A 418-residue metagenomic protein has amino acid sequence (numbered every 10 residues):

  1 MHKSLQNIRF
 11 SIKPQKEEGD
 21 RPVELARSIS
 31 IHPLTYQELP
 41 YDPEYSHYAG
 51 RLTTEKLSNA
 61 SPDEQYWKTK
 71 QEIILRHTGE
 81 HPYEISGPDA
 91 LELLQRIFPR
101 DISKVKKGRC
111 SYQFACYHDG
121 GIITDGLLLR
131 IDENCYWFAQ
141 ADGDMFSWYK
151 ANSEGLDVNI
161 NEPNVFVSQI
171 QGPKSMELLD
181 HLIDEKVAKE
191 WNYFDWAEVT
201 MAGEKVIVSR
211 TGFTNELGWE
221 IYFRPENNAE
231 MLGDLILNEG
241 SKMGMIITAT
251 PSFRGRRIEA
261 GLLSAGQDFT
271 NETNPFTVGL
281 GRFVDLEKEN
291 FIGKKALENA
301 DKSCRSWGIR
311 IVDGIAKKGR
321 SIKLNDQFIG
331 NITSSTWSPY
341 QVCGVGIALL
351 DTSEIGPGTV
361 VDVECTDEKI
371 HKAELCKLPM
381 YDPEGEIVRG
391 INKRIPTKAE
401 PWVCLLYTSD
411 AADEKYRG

Functional and structural regions predicted by a protein language model:
H2-T69, L129-S409: Conserved, structured C-terminal
G79-H81: Low-complexity, highly charged intrinsically disordered N-terminal segments that act as targeting/localization
E84: Active-site bordering "gate/hinge" segments that shape substrate access to catalytic or cofactor-binding pockets
P88-T124, S175-E204: Internal amphipathic helical hairpin motif
Y407-G418: Single conserved hydrophobic/aromatic residue that forms the stacking wall/gate of nucleotide- or nucleobase-binding
